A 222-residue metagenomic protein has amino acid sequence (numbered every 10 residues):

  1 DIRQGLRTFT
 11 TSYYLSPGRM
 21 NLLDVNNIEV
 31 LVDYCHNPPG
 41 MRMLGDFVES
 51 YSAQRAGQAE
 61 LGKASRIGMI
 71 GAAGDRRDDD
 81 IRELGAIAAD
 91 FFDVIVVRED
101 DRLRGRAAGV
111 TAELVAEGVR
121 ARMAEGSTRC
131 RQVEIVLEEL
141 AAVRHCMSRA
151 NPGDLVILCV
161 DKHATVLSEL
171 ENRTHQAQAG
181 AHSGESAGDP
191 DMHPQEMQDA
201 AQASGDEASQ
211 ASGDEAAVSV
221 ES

Functional and structural regions predicted by a protein language model:
Q4-S222: ATP-dependent carboxylate-amine ligase
